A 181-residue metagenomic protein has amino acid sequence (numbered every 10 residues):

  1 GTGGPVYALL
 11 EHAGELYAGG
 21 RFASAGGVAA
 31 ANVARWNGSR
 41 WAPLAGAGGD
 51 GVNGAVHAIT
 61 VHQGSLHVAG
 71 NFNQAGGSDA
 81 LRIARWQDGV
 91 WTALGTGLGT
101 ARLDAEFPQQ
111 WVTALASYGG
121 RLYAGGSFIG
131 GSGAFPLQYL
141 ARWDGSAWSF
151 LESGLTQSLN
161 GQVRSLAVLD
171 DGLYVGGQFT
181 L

Functional and structural regions predicted by a protein language model:
G1-L181: Extracytoplasmic surface signature
